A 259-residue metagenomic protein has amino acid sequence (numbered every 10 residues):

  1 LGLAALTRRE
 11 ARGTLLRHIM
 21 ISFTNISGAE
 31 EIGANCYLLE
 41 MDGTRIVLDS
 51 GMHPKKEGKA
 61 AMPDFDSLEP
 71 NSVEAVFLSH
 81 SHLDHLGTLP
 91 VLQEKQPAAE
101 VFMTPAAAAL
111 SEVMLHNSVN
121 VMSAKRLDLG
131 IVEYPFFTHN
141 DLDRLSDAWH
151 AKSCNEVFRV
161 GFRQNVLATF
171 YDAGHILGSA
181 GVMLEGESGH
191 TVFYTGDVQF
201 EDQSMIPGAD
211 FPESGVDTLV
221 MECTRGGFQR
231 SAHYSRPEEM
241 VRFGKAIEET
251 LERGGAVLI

Functional and structural regions predicted by a protein language model:
L3-I19: Short, Lys/Arg-enriched N-terminal segments with co-localized hydrophobic residues within the first ~10-30 amino acids
I21-F77, H82, L86, V91-I259: His/Asp/Glu-rich metal-coordinating catalytic cores of metallo-dependent phosphodiesterases/hydrolases acting on
